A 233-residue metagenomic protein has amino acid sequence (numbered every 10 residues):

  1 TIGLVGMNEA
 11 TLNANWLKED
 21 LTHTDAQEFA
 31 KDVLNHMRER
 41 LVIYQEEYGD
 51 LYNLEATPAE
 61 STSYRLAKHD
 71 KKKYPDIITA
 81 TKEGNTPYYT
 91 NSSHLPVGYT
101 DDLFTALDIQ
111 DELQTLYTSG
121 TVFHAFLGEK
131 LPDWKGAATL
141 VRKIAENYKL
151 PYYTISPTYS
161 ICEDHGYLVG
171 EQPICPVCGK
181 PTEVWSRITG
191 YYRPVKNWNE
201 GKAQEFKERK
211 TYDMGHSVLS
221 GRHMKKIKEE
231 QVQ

Functional and structural regions predicted by a protein language model:
T1-Q233: Long, C-terminal-biased catalytic regions of enzyme "large/alpha" subunits
